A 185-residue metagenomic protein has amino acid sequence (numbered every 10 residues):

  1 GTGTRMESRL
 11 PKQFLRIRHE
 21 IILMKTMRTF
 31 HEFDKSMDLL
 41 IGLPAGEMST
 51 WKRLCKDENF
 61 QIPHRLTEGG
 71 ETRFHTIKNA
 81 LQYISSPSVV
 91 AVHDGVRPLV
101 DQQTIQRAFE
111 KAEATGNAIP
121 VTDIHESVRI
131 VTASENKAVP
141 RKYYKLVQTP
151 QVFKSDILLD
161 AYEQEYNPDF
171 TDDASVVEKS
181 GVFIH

Functional and structural regions predicted by a protein language model:
G1-S49: N-terminal glycine-rich phosphate-binding loop and ensuing alpha1 helix
F14, L23, A80, H93-D94 (+2 more regions): Residue-level signal for inorganic ion chemistry
M24, F74-K78, Q102, T171: Glycine-rich phosphate-binding loop at the start of an alpha helix
D38-L40, R65, H185: A structural signal for isolated positions on well-ordered beta-strands in alpha/beta enzyme cores
L39-I41, V90, N117-A118: Hydrophobic/aromatic residues located in beta-strands of well-ordered beta-sheets within soluble catalytic
K56-V89: Short phosphate-binding loop-to-helix
P87-R97: Short beta-strand-to-loop acidic/aromatic patch adjacent to the donor-nucleotide binding site
L99-H185: Conserved core of the sugar-phosphate nucleotidyltransferase
